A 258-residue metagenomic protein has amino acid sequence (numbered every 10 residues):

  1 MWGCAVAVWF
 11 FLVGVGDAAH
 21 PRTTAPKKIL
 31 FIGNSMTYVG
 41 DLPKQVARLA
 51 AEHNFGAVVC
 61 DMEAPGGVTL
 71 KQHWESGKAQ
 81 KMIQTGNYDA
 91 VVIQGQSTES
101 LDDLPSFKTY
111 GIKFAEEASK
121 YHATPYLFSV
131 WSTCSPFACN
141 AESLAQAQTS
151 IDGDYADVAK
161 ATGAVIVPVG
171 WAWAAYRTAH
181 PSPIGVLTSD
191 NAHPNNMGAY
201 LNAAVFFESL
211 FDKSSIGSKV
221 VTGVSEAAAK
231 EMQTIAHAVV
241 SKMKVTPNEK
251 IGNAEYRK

Functional and structural regions predicted by a protein language model:
G3-G14: Bacterial N-terminal signal peptides
A18-P21: Boundary at the C-terminal end of the N-terminal hydrophobic targeting segment
K27-L30, M36-I112, E117-S119: Conserved SGNH/GDSL esterase-like catalytic core that processes O-acyl groups on lipids and polysaccharides
N34-S35, N195: Ser/Thr-glycine-rich phosphate-binding loops at phosphate-binding pockets of nucleotides, nucleotide cofactors
Q80-N196, F207-S209, G217: Alpha-helical cap/lid subdomain in secreted, periplasmic, or secretory-pathway luminal O-acyl-processing enzymes
V186, H193, Y200-K258: Conserved catalytic region of serine esterases and O-acyltransferases that act on ester linkages in lipids
